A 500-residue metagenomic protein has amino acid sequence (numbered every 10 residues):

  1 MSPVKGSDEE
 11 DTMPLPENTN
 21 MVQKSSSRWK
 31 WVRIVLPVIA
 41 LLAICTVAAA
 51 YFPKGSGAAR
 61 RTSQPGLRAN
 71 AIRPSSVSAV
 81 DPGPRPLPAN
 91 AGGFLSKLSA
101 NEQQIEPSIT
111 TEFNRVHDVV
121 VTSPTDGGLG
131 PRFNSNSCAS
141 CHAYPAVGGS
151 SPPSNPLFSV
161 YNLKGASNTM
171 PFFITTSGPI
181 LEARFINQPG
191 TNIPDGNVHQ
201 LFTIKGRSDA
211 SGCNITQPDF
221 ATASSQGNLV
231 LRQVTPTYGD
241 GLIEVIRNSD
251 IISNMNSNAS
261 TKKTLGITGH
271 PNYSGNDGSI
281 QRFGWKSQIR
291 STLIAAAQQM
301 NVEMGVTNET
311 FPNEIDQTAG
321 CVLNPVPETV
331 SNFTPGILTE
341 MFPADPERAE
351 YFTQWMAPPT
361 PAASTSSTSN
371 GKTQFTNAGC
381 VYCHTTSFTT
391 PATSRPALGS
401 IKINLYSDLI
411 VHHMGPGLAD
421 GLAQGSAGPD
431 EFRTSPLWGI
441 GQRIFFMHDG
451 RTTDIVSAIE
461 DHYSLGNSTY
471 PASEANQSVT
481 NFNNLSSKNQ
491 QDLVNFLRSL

Functional and structural regions predicted by a protein language model:
T12-S27: Juxtamembrane low-complexity tails/linkers enriched in Ser/Thr-Pro and polybasic
K24-A40: N-terminal Sec-pathway targeting helices
L41-F52: Hydrophobic alpha-helical membrane-insertion segments, chiefly the h-region of N-terminal signal peptides
K54-P65: Ser/Thr/Pro/Gly-rich low-complexity linker/stalk segments immediately outside membranes or between
R60-R61, I72-R73, S78-E106, E112-P346: Extracytoplasmic redox metalloprotein regions
E102-P145, E350-Y351, P361-F388, S400-K402 (+2 more regions): Sequence/structural segment immediately N-terminal to covalent heme-attachment motifs in c-type and related
Q103, Y144-A146, E182-N214, T339-P361 (+2 more regions): C-terminal capping alpha-helices of c-type cytochrome domains
G128-S135, A139, G149-S167, T237-G239 (+2 more regions): Gly/Gly-Pro-rich "capping" loops immediately C-terminal to redox-active cysteine motifs in periplasmic/lumenal
